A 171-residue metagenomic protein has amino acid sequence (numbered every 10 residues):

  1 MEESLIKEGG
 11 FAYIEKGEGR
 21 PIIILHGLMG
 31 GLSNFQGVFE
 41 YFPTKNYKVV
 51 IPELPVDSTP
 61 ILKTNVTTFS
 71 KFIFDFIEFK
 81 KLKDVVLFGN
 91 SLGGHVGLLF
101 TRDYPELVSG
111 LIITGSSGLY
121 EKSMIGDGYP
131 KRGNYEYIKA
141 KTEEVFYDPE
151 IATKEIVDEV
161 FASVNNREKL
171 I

Functional and structural regions predicted by a protein language model:
M1-G10: N-terminal cap/lid segment of alpha/beta-hydrolase-fold proteins
E8, F39, V50-F88: Active-site loop/oxyanion-hole signature of alpha/beta-hydrolase fold enzymes
A12-T59: Conserved HGGG/HGGXW glycine-rich cap/lid loop of the alpha/beta-hydrolase fold
P21, K48, K83-V86, L107-G110: Structural signature of beta-strand start/N-cap positions in the alpha/beta core of ABC transporter nucleotide-binding
N34-Q36, T59-T64, K122-I125: Conserved catalytic-core motifs of eukaryotic protein kinase domains, centered on the activation segment
G89, G93, G97: Gly/Ala-rich beta-loop-alpha elbow adjacent to hydrolase catalytic centers
L98-D103, L107-A140: Flexible "cap/lid" loop of the alpha/beta hydrolase fold
R132-I171: Conserved alpha/beta-hydrolase catalytic His-Asp/Glu region
